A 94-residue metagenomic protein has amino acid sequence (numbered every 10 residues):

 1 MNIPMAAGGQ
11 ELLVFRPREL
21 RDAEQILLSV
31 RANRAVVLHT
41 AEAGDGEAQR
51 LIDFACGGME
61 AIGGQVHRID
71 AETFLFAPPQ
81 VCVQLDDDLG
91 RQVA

Functional and structural regions predicted by a protein language model:
M1-G44, Q49-A94: Positively charged, small/polar-rich N-terminal and surface patches that mediate targeting and assembly and bind
